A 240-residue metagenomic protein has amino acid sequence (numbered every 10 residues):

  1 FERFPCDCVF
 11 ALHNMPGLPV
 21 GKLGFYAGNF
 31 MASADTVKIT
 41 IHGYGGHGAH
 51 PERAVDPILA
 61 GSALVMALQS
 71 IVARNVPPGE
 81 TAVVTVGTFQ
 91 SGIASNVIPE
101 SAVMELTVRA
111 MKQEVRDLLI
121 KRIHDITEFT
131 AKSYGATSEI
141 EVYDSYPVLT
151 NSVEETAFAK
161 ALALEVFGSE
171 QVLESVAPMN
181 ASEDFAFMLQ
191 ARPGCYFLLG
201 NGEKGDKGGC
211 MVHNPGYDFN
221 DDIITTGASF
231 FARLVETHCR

Functional and structural regions predicted by a protein language model:
F1-P99, S182-E183: Histidine/acidic-residue-rich, glycine-tolerant segments that coordinate divalent metal ions
L59-R240: Metal-dependent amide/peptide-bond hydrolase catalytic core, centered on the "pita-bread" metallohydrolase fold
